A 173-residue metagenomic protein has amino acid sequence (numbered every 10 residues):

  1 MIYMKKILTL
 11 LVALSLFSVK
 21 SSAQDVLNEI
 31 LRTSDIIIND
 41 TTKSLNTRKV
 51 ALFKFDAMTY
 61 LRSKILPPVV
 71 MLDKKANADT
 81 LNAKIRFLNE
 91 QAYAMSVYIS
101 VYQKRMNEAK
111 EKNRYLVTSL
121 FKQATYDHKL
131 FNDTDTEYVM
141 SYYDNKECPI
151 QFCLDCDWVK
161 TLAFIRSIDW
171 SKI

Functional and structural regions predicted by a protein language model:
M1-L27: Bacterial Sec-dependent N-terminal signal peptides
F17, D25, A57, L130 (+1 more regions): Short, aromatic- and cysteine-enriched interfacial helices/patches that mediate contacts at lipid membranes
Q24-L72: Immediate post-signal-peptide N-terminus of mature secreted/exported proteins
D25, N46, Y115, F152-V159: Alpha-helix boundary/N-cap detector
D73-N77: Flexible helix-coil transition and linker loops at the boundaries of alpha-helical arrays
A78-P149, L154: Surface-exposed, polar helix/loop patches in the mature regions of secreted/periplasmic/lumenal proteins that form
L154-I173: Short, low-complexity, Pro/Ser/Thr/Gly-rich segments in the mature regions of secreted, periplasmic
